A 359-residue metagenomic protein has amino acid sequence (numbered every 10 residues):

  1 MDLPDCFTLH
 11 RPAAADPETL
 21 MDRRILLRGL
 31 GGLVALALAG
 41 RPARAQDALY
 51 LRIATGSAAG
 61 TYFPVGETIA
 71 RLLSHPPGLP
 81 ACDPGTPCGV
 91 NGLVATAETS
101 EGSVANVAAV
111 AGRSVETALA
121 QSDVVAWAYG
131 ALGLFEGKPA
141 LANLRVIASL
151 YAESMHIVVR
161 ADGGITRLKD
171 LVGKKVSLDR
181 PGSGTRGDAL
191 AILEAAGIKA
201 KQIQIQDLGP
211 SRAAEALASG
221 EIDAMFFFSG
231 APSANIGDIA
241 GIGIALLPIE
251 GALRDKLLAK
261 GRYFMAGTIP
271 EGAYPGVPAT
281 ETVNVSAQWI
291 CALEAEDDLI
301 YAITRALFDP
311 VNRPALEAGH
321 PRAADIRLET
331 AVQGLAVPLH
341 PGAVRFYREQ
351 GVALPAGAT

Functional and structural regions predicted by a protein language model:
M1-I25, G29-G40, R44: N-terminal secretory signal peptides
A48, G92, G102-A105, G112 (+4 more regions): Extracytoplasmic
Y50-G85, S149-S219, R313, E329-G342: Bilobed "Venus flytrap"/periplasmic-binding protein-like clamshell domains and structurally analogous long
G85-G137, I165, S211-A216, I222 (+1 more regions): Pocket-flanking alpha-helical
S122-V124, G133, G163, K199-A295: Pocket-lining segment of extracytoplasmic ligand-binding domains
E136-L150, M155, G272-E281: A structural signal for short loop-to-beta-strand junctions that line the ligand-binding cleft of periplasmic/secreted
K174-A191, Y263-D325, T330-V332: Ligand-binding clefts/hinges and TM-proximal coupling segments of bilobed small-molecule sensing domains
L208, R212, A218-S219, S229-G241 (+3 more regions): An extracytoplasmic/periplasmic, membrane-proximal ligand-sensing/linker region
